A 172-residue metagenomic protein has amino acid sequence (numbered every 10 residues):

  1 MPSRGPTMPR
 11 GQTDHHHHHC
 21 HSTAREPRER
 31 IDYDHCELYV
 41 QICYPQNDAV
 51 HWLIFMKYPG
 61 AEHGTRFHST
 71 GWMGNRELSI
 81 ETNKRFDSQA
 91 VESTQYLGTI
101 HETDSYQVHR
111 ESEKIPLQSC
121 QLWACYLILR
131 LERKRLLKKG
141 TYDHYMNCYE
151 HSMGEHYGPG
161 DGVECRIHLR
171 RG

Functional and structural regions predicted by a protein language model:
P2-S119: Non-catalytic ligand/cofactor/substrate-binding and regulatory segments of enzyme domains
R110-G172: Activation targets extended, charge/polar-rich intrinsically disordered C-terminal tails
